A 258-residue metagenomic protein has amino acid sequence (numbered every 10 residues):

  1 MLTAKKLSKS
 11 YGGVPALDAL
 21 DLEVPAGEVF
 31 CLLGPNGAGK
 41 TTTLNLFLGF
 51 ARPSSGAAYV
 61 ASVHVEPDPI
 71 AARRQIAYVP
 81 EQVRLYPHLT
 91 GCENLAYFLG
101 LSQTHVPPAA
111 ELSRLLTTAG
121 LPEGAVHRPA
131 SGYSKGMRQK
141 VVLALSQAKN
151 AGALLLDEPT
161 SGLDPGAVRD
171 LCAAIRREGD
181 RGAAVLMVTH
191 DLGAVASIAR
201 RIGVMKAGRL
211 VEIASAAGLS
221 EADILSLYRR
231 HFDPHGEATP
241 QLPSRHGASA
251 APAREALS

Functional and structural regions predicted by a protein language model:
G56-P67, A72: Conserved ABC transporter NBD signature motif
A96, G100, A109-A125: Conserved ABC ATPase "signature" region
L154-D157: Catalytic Walker B motif of ABC-type/P-loop ATPase nucleotide-binding domains
P165-A167: Helix N-cap at the start of a conserved alpha-helix in ABC-type nucleotide-binding domains
T189-H190: H-loop/switch region of ABC-family ATPase nucleotide-binding domains
V195-S197: A short, surface-exposed alpha-helical micro-motif characterized by mixed small hydrophobic and charged/polar residues
